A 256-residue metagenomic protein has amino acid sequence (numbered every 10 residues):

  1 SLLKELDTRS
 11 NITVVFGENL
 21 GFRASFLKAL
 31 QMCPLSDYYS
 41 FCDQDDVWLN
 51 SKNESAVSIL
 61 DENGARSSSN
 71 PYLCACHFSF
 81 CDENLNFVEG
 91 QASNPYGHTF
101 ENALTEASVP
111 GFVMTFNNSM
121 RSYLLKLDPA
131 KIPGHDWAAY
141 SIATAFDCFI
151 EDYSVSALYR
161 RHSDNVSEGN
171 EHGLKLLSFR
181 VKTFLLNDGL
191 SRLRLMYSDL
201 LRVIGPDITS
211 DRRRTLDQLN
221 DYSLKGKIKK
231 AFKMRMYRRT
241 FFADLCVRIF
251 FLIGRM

Functional and structural regions predicted by a protein language model:
S1-G173: Nucleotide-sugar donor-binding/catalytic module of glycosyltransferases that assemble extracellular/cell-envelope
I132, A138, R160-M256: C-terminal subregions of glycosyltransferases and related glycan-biosynthesis enzymes
